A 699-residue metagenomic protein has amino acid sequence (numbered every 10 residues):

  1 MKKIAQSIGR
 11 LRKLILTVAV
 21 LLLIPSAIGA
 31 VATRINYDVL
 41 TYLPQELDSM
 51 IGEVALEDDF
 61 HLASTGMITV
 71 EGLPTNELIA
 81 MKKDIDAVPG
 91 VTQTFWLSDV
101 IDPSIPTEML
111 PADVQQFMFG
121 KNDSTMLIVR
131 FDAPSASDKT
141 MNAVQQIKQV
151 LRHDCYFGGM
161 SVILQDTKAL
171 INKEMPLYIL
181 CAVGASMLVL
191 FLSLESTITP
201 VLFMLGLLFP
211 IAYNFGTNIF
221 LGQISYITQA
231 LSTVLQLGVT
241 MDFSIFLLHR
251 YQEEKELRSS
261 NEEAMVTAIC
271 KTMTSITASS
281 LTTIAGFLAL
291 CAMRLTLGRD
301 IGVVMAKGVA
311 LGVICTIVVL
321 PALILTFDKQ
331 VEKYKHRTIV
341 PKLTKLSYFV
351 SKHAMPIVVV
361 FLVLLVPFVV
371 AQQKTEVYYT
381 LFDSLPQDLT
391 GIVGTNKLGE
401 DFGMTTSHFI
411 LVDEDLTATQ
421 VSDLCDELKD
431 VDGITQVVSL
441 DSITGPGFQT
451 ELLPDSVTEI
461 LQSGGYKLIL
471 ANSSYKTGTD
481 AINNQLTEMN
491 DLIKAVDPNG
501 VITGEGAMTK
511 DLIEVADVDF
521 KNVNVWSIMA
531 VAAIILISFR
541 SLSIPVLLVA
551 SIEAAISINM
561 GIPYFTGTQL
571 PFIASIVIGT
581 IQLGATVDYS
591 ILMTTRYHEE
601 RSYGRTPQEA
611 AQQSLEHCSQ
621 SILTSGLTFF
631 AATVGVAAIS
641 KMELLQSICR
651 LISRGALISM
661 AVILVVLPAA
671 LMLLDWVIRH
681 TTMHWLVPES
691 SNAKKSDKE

Functional and structural regions predicted by a protein language model:
M1-I35, T41, V91, S135-Y379 (+1 more regions): Membrane-embedded transmembrane helical bundles of large multi-pass transporters/channels
P44-L164, E376-I544, A550-Q569: Structured non-transmembrane domains adjacent to transmembrane bundles in polytopic membrane proteins
